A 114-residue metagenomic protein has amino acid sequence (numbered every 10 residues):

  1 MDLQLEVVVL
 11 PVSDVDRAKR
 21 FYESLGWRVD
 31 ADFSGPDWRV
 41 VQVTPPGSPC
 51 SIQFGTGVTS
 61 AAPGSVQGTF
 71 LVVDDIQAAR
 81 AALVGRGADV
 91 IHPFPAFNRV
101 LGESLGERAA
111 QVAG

Functional and structural regions predicted by a protein language model:
M1-Q4, S60-V66: Short glycine-enriched loop/turn motifs at secondary-structure junctions
D2-L3, V9-S51, A78, G85: Core segments of cupin and vicinal oxygen chelate
V12-D16, A62-P63, G68-G114: Vicinal oxygen chelate
Q42, V58-S60: Short, flexible, glycine/charge-rich loop motifs used to bind or transfer phosphoryl groups or to couple energy/partner
C50-V58: Short, charge-rich, low-complexity interaction segments located in flexible loops at or near secondary-structure
